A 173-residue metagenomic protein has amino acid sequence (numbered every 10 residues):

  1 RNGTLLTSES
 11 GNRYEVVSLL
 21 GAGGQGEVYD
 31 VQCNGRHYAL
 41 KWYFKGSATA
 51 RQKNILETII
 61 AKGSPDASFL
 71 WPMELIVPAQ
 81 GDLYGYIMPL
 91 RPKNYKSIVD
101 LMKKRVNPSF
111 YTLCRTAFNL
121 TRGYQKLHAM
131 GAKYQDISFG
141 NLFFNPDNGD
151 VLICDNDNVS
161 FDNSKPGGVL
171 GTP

Functional and structural regions predicted by a protein language model:
S10-L19: Conserved N-terminal boundary motif of the eukaryotic protein kinase catalytic domain
V17-S18, G24-L75, I98-D100, R105: ATP-binding glycine-rich loop module of kinase domains
D30, L90, F144-N145: Conserved hydrophobic "DFG−1" position in protein kinase catalytic cores
A39-K45, P89, D155-D157: Active-site ExK catalytic segment of metal-dependent nucleases
L70-T116: Conserved structural core of kinase catalytic domains
F110-A129: Conserved alphaE helix
Y124, H128-P146: Catalytic-loop of the protein kinase fold
S138-P173: Activation segment/activation loop of eukaryotic-type protein kinase catalytic domains
